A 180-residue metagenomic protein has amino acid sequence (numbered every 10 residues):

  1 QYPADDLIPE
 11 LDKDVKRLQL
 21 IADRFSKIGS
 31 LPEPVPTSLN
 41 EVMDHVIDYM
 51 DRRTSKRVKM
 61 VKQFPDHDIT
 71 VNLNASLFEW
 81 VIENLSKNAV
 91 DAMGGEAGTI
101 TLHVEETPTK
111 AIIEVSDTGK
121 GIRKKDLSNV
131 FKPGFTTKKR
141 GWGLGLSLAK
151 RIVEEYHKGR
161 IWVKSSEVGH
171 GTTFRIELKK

Functional and structural regions predicted by a protein language model:
A4-K56: Conserved DHp (HisKA) dimerization/phosphotransfer helix of two-component histidine kinases, i.e., the long coiled-coil
R57-T70: Conserved catalytic submotifs in the C-terminal HATPase_c
T99-T109: Short beta-strand/loop element within the Bergerat-fold HATPase_c
D117: Acidic ATP/Mg2+-coordinating residue in the GHKL
I122-G134: Short conserved segment of the HATPase_c
G145, A149: Short alpha-helical Gxxx[C/S/T] motif in the catalytic ATP-binding
V153-E154: Detector for a conserved hydrophobic position within an alpha-helical segment of the HATPase_c
H157-S165: Glycine-rich ATP-binding loops of the HATPase_c
